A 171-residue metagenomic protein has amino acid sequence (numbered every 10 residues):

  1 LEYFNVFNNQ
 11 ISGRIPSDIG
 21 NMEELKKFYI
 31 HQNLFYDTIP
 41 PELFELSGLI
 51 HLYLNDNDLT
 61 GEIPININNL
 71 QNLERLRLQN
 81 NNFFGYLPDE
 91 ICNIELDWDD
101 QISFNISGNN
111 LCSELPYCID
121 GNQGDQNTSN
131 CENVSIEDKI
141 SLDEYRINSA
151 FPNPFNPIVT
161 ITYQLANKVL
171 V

Functional and structural regions predicted by a protein language model:
L1, G20-L25, F44-L49, N68-L73 (+1 more regions): Leucine-rich repeat
V6, I30, L87, Y163-L165: Hydrophobic residues in beta-strands and at strand termini
V6-N9, I30-N33, N57, N81 (+1 more regions): Consensus "Asn ladder" position of solenoid repeat domains
I15-S17, Y36-P41, T60-I65, F84-C92 (+1 more regions): The feature encodes a structural signal of leucine-rich repeats
E74-V134: Leucine-rich solenoid repeat scaffolds
E137-F151, F155-V171: Glycine-centered coil/turn sites that cap beta-strands in beta-rich domains
